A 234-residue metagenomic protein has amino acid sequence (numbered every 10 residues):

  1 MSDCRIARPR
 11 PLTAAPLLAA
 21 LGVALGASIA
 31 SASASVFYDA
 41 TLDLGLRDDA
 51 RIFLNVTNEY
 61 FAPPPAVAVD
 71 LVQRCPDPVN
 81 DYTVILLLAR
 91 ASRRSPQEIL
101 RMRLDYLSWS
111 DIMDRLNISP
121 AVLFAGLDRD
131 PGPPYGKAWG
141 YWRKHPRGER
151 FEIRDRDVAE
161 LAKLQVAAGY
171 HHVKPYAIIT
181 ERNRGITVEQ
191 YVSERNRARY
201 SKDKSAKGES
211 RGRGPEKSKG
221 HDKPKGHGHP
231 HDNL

Functional and structural regions predicted by a protein language model:
M1-P11: N-terminal secretory signal peptides that target proteins for export/translocation
P9-A14, P215-K217: General helical structural elements
A15-S28: Bacterial N-terminal signal peptides
A32-L234: General marker for long, soluble alpha-helical cores
